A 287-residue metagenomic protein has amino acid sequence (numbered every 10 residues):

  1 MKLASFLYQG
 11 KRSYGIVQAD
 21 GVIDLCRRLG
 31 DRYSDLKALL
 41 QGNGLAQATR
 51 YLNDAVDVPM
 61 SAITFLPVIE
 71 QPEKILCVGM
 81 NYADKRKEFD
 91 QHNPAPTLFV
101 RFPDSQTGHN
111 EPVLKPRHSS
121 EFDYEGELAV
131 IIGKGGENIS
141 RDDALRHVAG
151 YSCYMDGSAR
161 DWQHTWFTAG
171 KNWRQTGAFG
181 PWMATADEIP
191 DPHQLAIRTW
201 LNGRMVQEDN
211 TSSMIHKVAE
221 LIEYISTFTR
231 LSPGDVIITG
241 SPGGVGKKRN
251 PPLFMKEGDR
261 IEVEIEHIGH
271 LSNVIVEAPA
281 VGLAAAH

Functional and structural regions predicted by a protein language model:
M1-P96, E262, G282, A286-H287: N-terminal non-catalytic cap/leader segment that marks the start of a structured domain
A4, F65-P67, R86-F89, V113-F122 (+4 more regions): A generic local secondary-structure boundary/capping motif
S5-L7, R101-P103, G126-L128, I132-K134 (+4 more regions): Short, structured patches in soluble enzyme cores that scaffold and shape functional sites
Y8-Q9, Q47-T49, A62, K85 (+2 more regions): Catalytic-pocket segment enriched in acidic/His residues
P67-V68, K74, S120-F122, E223 (+2 more regions): Residue "hotspots" at secondary-structure boundaries inside conserved domains
E70, C77, G108, D123-E125 (+2 more regions): Residue-level recognition of short, solvent-exposed, well-ordered loop/turn junctions that link secondary-structure
Q91-H109, Y124, K256-H267: Structural signature of FAD isoalloxazine-binding scaffolds in flavoprotein oxidoreductases
